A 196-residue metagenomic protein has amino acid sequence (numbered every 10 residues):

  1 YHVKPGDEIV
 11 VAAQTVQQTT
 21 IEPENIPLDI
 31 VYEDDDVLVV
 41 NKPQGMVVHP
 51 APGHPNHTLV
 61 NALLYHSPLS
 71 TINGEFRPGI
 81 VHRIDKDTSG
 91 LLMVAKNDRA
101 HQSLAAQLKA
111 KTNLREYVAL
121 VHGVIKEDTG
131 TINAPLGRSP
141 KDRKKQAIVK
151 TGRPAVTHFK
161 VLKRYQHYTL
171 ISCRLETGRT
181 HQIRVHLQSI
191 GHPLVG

Functional and structural regions predicted by a protein language model:
Y1-G196: RNA pseudouridine synthases
